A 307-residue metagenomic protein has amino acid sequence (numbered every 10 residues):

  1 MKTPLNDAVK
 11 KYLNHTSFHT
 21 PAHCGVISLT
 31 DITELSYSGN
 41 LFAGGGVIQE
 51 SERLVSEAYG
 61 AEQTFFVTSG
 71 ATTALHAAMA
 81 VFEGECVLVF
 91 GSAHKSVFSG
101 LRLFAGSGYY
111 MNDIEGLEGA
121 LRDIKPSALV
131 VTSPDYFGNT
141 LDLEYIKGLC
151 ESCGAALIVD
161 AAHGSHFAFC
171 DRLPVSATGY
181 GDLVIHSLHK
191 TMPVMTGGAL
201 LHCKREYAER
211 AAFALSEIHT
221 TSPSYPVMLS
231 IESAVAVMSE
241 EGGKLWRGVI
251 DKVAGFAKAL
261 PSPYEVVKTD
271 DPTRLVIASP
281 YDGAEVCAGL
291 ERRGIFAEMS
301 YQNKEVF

Functional and structural regions predicted by a protein language model:
M1-G46, A155: N-terminal "arm"/small-domain region of PLP-dependent enzymes with the aminotransferase-like
K2-A8, A43, A58-V267: Conserved PLP-enzyme active-site core in the AAT-like
Y12-S28, M79, L101-F104, G108-M111 (+1 more regions): Short, intrinsically disordered, charge-balanced linker/junction segments flanking boundaries in proteins
P21-H23, T132, S187, A278-P280: Structured loops at beta-to-helix junctions and adjacent beta-edge loops in soluble globular domains
A22-C24, G70-A71, A93, Y281: Short glycine-rich, polar/acidic loop-and-turn segments at beta strand-coil junctions
I27-L29, L75-A77, R274-I277: Short, solvent-exposed polar/charged micro-motifs at secondary-structure junctions
E34-T64: Active-site-flanking structural segment that lines cofactor/substrate pockets
G255-F307: Conserved C-terminal alpha-helix-loop-beta "cap" of PLP-dependent enzymes that closes/shapes the active-site mouth
